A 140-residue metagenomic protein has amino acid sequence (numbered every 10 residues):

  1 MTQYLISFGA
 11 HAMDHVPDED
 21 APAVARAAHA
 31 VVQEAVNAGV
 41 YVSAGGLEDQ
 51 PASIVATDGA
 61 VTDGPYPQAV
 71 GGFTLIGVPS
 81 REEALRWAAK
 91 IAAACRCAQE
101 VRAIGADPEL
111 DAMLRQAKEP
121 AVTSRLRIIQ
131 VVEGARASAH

Functional and structural regions predicted by a protein language model:
M1-H140: Conserved, structured core segments of small domains
